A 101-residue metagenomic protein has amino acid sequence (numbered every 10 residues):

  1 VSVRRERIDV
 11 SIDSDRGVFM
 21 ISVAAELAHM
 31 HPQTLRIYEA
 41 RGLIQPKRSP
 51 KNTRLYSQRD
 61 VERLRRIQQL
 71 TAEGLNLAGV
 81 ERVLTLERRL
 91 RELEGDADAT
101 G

Functional and structural regions predicted by a protein language model:
V1-M20, E26, A40, Q45-P46 (+2 more regions): Arg/Lys-rich, alpha-helical DNA-contact motif
H31-T34: Short coil turns linking two alpha-helices in DNA-binding domains
